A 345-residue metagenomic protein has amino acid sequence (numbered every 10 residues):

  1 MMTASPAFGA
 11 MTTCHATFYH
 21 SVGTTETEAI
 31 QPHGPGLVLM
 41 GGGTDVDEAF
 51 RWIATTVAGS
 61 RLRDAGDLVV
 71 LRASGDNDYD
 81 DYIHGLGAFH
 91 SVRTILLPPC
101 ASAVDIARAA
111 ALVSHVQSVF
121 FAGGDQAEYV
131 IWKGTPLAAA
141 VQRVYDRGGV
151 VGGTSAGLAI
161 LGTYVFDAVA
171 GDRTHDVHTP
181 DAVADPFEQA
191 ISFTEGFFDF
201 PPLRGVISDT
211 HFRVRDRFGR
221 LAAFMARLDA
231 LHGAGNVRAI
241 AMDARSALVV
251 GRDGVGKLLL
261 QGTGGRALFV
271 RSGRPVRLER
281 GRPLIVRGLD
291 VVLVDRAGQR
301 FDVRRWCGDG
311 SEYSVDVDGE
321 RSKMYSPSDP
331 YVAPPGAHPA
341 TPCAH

Functional and structural regions predicted by a protein language model:
A4-S5: N-terminal signal peptide c-region/cleavage motif recognized by signal peptidases
A10-D64, Y79-D80, L86-A88, D172-H345: C-terminal and late-domain segments of enzyme folds
V38-L39, Q117-A122, G152: Structural motif
D67-A73: Short internal beta-strands
V70, I83-G85, R93: Low-complexity, highly charged intrinsically disordered N-terminal segments that act as targeting/localization
L112, P136-G148: Catalytic-core regions built around general acid/base machinery
Q126-T135: Glycine/threonine-rich flexible loop motifs
Y145-V165: Catalytic nucleophile loop
